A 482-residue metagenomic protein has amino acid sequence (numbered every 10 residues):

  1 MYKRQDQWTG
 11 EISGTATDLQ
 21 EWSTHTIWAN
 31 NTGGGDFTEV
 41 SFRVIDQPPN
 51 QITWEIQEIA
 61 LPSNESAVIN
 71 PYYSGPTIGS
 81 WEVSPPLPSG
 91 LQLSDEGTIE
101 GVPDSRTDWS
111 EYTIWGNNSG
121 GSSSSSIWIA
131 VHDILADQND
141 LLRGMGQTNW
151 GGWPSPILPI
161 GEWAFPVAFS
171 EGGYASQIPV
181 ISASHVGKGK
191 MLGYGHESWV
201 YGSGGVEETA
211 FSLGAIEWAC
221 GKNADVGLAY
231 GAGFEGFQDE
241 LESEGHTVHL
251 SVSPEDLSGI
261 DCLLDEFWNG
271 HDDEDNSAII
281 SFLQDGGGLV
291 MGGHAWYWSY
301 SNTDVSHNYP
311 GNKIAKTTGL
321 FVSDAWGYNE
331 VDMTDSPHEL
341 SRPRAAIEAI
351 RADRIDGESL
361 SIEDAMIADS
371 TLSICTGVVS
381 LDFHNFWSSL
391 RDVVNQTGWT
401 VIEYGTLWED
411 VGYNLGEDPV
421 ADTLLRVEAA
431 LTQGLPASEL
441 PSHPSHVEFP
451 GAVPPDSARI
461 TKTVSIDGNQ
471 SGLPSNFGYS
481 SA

Functional and structural regions predicted by a protein language model:
M1-Q5: Conserved small/polar residues in nucleotide/adenosyl-binding loops
E11-E21, T98-D108, F267-W268: Extracellular/luminal low-complexity segments enriched in Ser/Thr/Pro
G34-D46, G120-D133: C-terminal edge beta-strand
P48-I56: Proline-enriched interdomain boundary motifs that mark the N-terminal boundary and often initiate the first structured
E65-Y73: A short beta-strand segment in extracellular, disulfide-stabilized domains
P76-E82: Solvent-exposed loop segments of extracellular immunoglobulin-like
L135-D140, Q147-A164, A168-K188, L192-Y194 (+5 more regions): Helical hinge/lid and interdomain linker segments adjacent to catalytic or ligand-binding clefts that mediate domain
